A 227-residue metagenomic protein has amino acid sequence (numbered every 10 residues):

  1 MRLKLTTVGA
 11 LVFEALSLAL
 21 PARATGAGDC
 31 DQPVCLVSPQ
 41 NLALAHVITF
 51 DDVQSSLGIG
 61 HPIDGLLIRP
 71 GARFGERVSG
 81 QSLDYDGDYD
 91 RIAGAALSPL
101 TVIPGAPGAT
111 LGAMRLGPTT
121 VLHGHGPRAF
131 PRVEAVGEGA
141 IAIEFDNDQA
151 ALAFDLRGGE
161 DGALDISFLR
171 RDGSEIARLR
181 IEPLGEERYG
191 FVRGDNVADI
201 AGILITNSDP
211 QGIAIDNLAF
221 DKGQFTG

Functional and structural regions predicted by a protein language model:
M1-G9: Bacterial N-terminal signal peptides that target proteins for export
G9-S17: Bacterial N-terminal signal peptides
R23-G227: Surface-exposed, well-ordered secondary-structure segments
